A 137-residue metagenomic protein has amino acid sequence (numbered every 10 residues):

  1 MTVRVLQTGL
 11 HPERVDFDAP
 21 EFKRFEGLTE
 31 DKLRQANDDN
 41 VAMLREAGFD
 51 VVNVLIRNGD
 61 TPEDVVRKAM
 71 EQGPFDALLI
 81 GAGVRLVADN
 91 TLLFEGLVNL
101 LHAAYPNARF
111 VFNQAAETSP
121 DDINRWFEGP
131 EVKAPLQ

Functional and structural regions predicted by a protein language model:
M1-K23: N-terminal, charge-rich interaction modules
E13, D31-Q35, A116: The AdoMet/dcAdoMet-binding core of the Class I SAM-like
K23-A42: Short catalytic helix/loop segments, enriched in acidic residues and glycine and frequently bearing histidine
R24-F25, A47, N53, N113-Q137: Short, glycine-/small-residue-rich phosphate/pyrophosphate-handling segment
A36, L93-P130: Ser/Thr/Gly-rich flexible loops in soluble cytosolic domains mediating phosphotransfer, phosphorylation
A42-T61: Acidic/glycine-enriched edge-of-secondary-structure segments
D64-L100: Mid-chain, well-packed structural core segment of small domains
